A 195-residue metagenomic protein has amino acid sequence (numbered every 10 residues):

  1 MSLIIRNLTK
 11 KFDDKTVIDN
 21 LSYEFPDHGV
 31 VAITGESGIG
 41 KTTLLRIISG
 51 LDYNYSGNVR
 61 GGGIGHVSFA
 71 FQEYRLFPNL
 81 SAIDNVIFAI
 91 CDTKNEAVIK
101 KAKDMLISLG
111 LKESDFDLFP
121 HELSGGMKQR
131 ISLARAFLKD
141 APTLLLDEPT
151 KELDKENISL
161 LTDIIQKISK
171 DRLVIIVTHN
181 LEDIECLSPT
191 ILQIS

Functional and structural regions predicted by a protein language model:
L3-I5, I18-N20: Conserved structural motif at the start of ABC-family nucleotide-binding domains
T34-E36: The feature captures the beta-strand-to-loop junction immediately N-terminal to the Walker
S49: Helix-to-loop junction immediately C-terminal to a conserved catalytic motif
L80-D92: Q-loop/switch helix immediately C-terminal to the Walker
A97-S114: Conserved ABC ATPase "signature" region
F119-L123, M127: Conserved ABC ATPase signature
L144-E148: Catalytic Walker B motif of ABC-type/P-loop ATPase nucleotide-binding domains
